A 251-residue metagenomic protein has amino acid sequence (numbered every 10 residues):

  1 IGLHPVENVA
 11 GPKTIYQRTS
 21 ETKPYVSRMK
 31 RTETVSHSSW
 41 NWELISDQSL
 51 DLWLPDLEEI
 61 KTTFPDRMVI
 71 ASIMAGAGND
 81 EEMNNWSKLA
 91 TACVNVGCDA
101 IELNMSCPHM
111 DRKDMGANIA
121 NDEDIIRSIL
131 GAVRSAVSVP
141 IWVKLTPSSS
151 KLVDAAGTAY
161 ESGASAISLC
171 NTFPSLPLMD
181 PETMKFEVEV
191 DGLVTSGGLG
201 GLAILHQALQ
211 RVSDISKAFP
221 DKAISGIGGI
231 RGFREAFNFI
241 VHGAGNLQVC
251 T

Functional and structural regions predicted by a protein language model:
I1-E7, A100, M105-H109, S162 (+3 more regions): Glycine-rich phosphate-binding active-site loops on the catalytic face of alpha/beta enzymes
I1-I70, M74-A77: N-terminal capping/small domains of soluble enzymes
S39, M105-D124, A155-D221: Glycine/Thr-rich beta-alpha phosphate-binding loop at enzyme active sites
L50, L54-K61, W86-T91, E123-R134 (+3 more regions): Generic structural signal for well-ordered alpha-helices, preferentially at hydrophobic/aromatic core positions
M68-S72, A100-E102, P140-K144, A166-S168 (+2 more regions): Structural preference for beta-strand elements that scaffold enzyme active sites
S72-G76, L145-S150, L205, D221-R234: Glycine-rich beta-to-alpha transition loops that act as phosphate-gripper elements at the mouths of alpha/beta enzyme
E81-N95, S149-S162, I215-F219, I230-L247: Catalytic cores of alpha/beta
A90-V137, L145-T146, S162: Metal-dependent enolase-superfamily TIM-barrel catalytic cores that perform enediolate-based chemistry
